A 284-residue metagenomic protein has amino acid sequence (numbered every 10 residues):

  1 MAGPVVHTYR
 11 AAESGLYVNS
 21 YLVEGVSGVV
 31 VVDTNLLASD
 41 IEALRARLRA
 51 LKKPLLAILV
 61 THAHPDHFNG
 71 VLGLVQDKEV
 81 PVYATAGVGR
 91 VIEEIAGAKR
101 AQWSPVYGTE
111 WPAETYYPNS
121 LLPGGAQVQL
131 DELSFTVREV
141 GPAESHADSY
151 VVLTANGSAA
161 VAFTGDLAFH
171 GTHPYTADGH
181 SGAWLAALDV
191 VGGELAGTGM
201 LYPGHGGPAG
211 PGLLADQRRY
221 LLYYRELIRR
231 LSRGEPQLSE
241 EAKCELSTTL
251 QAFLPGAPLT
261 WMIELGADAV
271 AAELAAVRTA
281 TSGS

Functional and structural regions predicted by a protein language model:
A2-A50, V151-G165: Conserved beta-strand hairpin/beta-sheet module of binuclear metal-dependent hydrolase folds, prominently
A11-E13, P112-A113, Y117-N119, E139-P142: Short Gly/Pro-enriched turn/cap motifs at secondary-structure boundaries
V23, D33, L48, H62 (+6 more regions): Divalent metal-coordination and catalytic microenvironments
V23, G125-D131: Short acidic-hydrophobic surface loop/beta-edge motif
V29, L36-A38, S134, G141-A143 (+1 more regions): Metallo-beta-lactamase
V30-D33, A57-V60, T136-V137: Short catalytic-loop micro-motif centered on adjacent basic/acidic residues
A46-Q127, H146: Active-site HxH/HxHxD metal-binding segment of metal-dependent hydrolases
G193-T198, G207-S284: Accessory terminal helices/loops
